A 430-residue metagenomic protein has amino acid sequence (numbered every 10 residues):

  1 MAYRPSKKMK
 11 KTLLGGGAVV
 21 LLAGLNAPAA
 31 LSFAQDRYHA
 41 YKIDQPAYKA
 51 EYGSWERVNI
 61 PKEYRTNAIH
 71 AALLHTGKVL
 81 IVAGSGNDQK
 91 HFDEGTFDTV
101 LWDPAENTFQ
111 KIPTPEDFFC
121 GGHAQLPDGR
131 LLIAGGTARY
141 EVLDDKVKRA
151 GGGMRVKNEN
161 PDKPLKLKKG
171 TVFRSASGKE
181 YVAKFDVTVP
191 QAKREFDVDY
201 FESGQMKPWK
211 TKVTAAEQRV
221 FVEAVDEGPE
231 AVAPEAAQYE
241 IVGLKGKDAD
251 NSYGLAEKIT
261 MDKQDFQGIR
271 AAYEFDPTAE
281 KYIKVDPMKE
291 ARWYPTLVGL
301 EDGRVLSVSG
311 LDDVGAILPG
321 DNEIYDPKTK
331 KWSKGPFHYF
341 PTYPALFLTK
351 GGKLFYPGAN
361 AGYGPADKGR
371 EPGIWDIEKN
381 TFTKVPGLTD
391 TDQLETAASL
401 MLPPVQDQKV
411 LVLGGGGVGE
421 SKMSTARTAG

Functional and structural regions predicted by a protein language model:
A2-K148, K163, K168-K169, I259-G430: Kelch-like beta-propeller repeat domains
V20-L22, V142-M261: Short beta-strand/helix segments in adaptor/scaffold domains that form protein-protein interfaces within large
